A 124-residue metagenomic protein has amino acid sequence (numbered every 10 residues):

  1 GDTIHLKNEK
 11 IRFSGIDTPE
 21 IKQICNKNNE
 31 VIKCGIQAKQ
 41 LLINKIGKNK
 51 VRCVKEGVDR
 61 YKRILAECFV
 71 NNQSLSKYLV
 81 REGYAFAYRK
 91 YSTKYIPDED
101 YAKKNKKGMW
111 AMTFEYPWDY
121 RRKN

Functional and structural regions predicted by a protein language model:
G1-N124: Small beta-barrel nucleic-acid-binding modules, primarily SNase/OB-fold domains and secondarily Tudor-like barrels
